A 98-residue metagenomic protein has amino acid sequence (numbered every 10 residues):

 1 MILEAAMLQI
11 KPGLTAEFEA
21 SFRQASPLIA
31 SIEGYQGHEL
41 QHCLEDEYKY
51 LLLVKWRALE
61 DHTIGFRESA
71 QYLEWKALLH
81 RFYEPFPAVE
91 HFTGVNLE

Functional and structural regions predicted by a protein language model:
I2, E39-D46, L51, K76-E98: Glycine-rich beta-strand-turn "strand-cap" elements at beta-sheet edges
L3-L8: Active-site-flanking beta-strand signature of metal-NTP-handling nucleotidyl enzymes and homologous cyclase-like
Q9, Q41, L53-K55: Short hydrophobic/aromatic beta-strand micro-patches that form the beta-sheet surface supporting nucleotide- or nucleic
Q9-E19: Short, surface-exposed ligand-recognition loops at beta-strand->loop->(often short) alpha-helix junctions that present
P12-L14, L44-D46, E60: Feature marks short, surface-exposed loop/turn motifs that line or immediately flank catalytic pockets and channel
E19, R23, S69-A70: Conserved GNAT-fold acetyl-CoA-binding loop/helix
P27-Q36, K55-V89: An amphipathic, aromatic/His-enriched active-site/gating alpha helix that lines ligand/cofactor pockets
